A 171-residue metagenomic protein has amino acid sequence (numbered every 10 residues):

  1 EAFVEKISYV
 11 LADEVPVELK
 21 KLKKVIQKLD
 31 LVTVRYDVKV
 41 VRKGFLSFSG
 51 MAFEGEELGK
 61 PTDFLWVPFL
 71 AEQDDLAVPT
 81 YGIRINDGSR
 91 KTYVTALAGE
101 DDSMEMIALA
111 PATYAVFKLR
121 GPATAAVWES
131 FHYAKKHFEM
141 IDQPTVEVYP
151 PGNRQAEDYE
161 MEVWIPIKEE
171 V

Functional and structural regions predicted by a protein language model:
E1-V171: A solvent-exposed interaction/effector surface
